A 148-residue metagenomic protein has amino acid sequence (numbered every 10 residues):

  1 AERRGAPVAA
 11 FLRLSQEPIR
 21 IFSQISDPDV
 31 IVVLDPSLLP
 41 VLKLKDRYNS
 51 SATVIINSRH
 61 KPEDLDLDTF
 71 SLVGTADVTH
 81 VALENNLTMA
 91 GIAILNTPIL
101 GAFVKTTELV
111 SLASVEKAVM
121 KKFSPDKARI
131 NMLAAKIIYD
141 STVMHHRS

Functional and structural regions predicted by a protein language model:
A1-S148: Active-site cofactor/cluster-binding pocket
